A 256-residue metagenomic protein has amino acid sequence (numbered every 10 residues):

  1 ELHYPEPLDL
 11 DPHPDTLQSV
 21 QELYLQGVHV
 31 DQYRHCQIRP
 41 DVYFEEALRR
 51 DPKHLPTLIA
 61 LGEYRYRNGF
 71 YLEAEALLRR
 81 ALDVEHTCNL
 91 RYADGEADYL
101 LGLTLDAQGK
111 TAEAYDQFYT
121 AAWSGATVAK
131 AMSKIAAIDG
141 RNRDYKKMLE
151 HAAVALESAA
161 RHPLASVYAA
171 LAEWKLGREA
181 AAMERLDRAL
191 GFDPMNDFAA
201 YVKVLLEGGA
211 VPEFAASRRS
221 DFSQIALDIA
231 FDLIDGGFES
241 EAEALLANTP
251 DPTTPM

Functional and structural regions predicted by a protein language model:
Y4-E22, C88-Y92, P212-I225: TPR-adjacent "capping" and linker segments in tetratricopeptide-repeat scaffold/adaptor proteins
V28-H29, E63, L103, A137 (+3 more regions): Residue-level recognition of tetratricopeptide repeat
R50, V84-L90, S124, S158 (+4 more regions): Structural marker of alpha-solenoid helical repeat scaffolds
T57, L90-R91, A97, A131 (+4 more regions): TPR alpha-solenoid repeat register
